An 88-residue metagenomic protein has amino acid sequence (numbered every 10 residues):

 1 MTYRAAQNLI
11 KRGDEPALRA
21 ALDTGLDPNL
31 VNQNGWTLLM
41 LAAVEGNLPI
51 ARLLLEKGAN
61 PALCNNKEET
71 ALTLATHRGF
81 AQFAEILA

Functional and structural regions predicted by a protein language model:
A17, P49-I50, Q82-F83: Conserved ankyrin/ankyrin-like repeat signature
